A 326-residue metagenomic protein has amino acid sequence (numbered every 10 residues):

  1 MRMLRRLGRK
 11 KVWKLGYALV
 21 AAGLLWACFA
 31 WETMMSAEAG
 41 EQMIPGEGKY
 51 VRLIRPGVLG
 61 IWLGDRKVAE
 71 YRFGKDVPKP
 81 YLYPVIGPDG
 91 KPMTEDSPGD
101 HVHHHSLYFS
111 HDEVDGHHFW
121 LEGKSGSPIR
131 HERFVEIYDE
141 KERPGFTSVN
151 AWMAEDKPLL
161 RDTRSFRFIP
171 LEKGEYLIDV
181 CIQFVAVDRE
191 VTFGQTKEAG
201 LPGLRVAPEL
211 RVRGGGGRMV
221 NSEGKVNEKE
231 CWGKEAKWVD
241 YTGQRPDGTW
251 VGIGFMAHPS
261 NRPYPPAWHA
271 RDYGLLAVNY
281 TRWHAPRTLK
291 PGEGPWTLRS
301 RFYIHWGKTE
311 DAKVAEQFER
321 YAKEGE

Functional and structural regions predicted by a protein language model:
M1-K11: N-terminal secretory signal peptides that target proteins for export/translocation
A18-E32: Bacterial N-terminal signal peptides
G40-H103, C181, A315: Beta-strand-rich N-terminal accessory domains
D65, S148-N150, R164, V180 (+1 more regions): Short, hydrophobic/aromatic-enriched beta-strand segments in well-ordered soluble domains
H105-G174: Extended, loop-rich substrate-binding clefts of extracytoplasmic carbohydrate-active enzymes
N150-A154, F166-P170, F184-D188, V206-L210 (+1 more regions): Beta-strand elements of well-folded, non-transmembrane domains
E190-P263: Active-site/ligand-binding surface loops and adjacent short beta/alpha elements that line catalytic pockets across
I253-E326: Beta-strand-rich recognition/accessory modules
